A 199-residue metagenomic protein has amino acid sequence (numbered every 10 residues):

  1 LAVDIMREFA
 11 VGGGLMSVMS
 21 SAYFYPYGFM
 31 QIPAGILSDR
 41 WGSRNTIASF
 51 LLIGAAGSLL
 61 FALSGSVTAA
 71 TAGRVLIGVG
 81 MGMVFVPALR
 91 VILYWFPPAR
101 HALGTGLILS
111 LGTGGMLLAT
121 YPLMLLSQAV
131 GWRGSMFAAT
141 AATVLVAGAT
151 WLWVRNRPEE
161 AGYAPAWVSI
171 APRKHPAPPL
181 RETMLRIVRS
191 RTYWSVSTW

Functional and structural regions predicted by a protein language model:
L1-G28: Extracellular/periplasmic helix-loop-helix junction of adjacent transmembrane segments in MFS-like secondary
F24-I32, M116-L117: Residue-level signature of mid-helix packing/kink "hotspots" within the transmembrane helices of 12-pass Major
F29-T68: Conserved MFS/SLC helix-loop-helix module at the cytosolic interface between two early adjacent transmembrane helices
T68-R74, S195-V196: Short hydrophobic/alpha-helical segments at membrane-entry points of transmembrane helices in Major Facilitator
G73-G112: Cytoplasmic helix-loop-helix junction between adjacent transmembrane helices in 12-TM secondary transporters
I108-E159: Helix-loop-helix hairpin linking two adjacent transmembrane segments in secondary transporters
R155-E182: Flexible cytoplasmic inter-helical loops of multi-pass small-molecule transporters
P178-W199: Juxtamembrane cytosolic amphipathic helices that cap and anchor the N-termini of specific transmembrane helices
